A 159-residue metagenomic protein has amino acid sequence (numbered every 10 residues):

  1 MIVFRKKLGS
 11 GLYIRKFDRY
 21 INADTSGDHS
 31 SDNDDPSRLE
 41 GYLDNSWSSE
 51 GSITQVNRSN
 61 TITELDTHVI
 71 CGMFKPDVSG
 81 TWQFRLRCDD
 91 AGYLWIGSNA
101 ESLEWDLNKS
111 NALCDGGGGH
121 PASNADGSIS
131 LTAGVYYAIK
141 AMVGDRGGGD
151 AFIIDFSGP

Functional and structural regions predicted by a protein language model:
K6-P159: Acidic/polar, compositionally biased interaction segments
